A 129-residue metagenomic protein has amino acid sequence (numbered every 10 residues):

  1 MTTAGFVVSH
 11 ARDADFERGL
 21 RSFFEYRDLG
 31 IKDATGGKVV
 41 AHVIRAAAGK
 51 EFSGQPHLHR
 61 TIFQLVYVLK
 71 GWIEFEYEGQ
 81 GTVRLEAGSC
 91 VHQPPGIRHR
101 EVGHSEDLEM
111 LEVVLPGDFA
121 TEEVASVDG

Functional and structural regions predicted by a protein language model:
T2-A11, E17, R100-G129: Double-stranded beta-helix
D15-H57, I62: A short glycine-rich, His/Asp/Glu-containing loop-to-beta-strand
V43-A46, L58-F75, V113-P116: Short, conserved beta-strand element in jelly-roll/cupin
V43-R45, S89, H99: Hydrophobic/aromatic beta-strand elements that line small-molecule binding cavities or substrate pockets in beta-rich
F52, G71-E76, C90: Short beta-strand segments in beta-sandwich/barrel cores
E78-Q80, G103-H104: Conserved catalytic-core motifs of eukaryotic protein kinase domains, centered on the activation segment
G79-G96: Short acidic-glycine-tyrosine-enriched beta hairpin
